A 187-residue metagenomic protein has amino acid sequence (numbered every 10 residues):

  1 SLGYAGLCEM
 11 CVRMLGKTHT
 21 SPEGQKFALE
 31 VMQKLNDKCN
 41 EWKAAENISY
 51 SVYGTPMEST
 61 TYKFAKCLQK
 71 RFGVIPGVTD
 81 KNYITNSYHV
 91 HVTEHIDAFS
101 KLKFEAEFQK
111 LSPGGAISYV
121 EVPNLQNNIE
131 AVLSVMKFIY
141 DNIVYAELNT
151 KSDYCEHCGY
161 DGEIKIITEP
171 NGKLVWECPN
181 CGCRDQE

Functional and structural regions predicted by a protein language model:
S1-E187: Long, C-terminal-biased catalytic regions of enzyme "large/alpha" subunits
